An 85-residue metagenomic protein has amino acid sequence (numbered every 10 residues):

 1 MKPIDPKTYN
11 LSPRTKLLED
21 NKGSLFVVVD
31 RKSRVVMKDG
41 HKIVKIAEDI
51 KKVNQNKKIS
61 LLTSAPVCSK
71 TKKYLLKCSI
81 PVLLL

Functional and structural regions predicted by a protein language model:
M1-D20, K38-K42: Active-site metal-binding core of divalent-cation-utilizing nuclease and nuclease-like domains
K7, K32, K38, K70-K73: Intrinsic low-complexity, intrinsically disordered segments enriched in polar/basic residues
L11-D20, L25-V27, K57, K77-V82: Generic preference for hydrophobic/aromatic residues in regular secondary structure cores
G23-K42: Glycine-rich phosphate-binding "P-loop"
K42-E48: A short, acidic, amphipathic alpha-helical segment used as a generic capping/interface helix at domain edges
E48-N56: Arginine/glycine-rich "motif VI" loop of SF2 helicases in the C-terminal RecA-like domain
N56-L85: Short, compact, well-ordered microdomains
